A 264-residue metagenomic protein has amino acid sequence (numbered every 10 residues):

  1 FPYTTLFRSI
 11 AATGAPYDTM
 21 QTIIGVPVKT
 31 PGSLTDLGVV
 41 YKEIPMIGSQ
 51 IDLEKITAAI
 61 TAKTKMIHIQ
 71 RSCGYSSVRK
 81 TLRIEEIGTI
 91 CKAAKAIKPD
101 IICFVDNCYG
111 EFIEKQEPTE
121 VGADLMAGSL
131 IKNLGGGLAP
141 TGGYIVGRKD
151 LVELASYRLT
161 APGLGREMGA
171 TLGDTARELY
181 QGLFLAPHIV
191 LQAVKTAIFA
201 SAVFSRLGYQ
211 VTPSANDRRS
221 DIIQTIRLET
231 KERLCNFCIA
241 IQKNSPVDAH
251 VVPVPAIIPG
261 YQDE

Functional and structural regions predicted by a protein language model:
Y3-L6: Short, small-residue-biased leader/transition segments that mark boundaries at the very start of proteins
I10, M66-Q70, F104, A127 (+1 more regions): Structural motif
A11-L37: Substrate-binding/gating loop at the entrance of the active-site cleft, primarily in PLP-dependent aminotransferase-like
K29-M46, G173-P187: A structural-propensity feature for long, helix-poor, extended segments
M46-C108: Active-site phosphate-binding strand-loop segment of PLP-dependent enzymes
P118-N133: Conserved active-site segment immediately N-terminal to the catalytic lysine that forms the internal aldimine
I131-R233: Active-site C-terminal subdomain of aminotransferase-like
P213-D263: Conserved PLP-binding catalytic core of the aspartate aminotransferase-like
